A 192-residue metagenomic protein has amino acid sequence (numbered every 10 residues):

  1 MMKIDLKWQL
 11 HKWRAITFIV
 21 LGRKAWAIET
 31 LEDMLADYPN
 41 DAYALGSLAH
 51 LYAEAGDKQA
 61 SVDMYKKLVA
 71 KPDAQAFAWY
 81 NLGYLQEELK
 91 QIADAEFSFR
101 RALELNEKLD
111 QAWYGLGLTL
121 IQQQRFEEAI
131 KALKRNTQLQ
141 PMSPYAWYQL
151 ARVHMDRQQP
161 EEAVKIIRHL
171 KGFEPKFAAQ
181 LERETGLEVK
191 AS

Functional and structural regions predicted by a protein language model:
M2-W8, R14, D156-S192: Terminal, low-structured helical/coil segments at or just beyond the last alpha-helical repeat
K7-G56: Alpha-helical segment of the N-proximal tetratricopeptide repeat
K7-W8, A42-Y43, A76-F77, D110-Q111 (+2 more regions): Helix-start (N-cap) detector for alpha-helical repeat units in TPR-like alpha-solenoids, especially tetratricopeptide
W13, S47, N81, G115 (+2 more regions): Canonical tetratricopeptide repeat
T17, L51, L85, T119 (+2 more regions): TPR/TPR-like alpha-solenoid repeats
V20-D33, A55-K67, E88-R101, Q123-R135 (+2 more regions): Structural signature of tandem alpha-helical TPR/SEL1-like repeats, specifically the intra-repeat loop/turn
